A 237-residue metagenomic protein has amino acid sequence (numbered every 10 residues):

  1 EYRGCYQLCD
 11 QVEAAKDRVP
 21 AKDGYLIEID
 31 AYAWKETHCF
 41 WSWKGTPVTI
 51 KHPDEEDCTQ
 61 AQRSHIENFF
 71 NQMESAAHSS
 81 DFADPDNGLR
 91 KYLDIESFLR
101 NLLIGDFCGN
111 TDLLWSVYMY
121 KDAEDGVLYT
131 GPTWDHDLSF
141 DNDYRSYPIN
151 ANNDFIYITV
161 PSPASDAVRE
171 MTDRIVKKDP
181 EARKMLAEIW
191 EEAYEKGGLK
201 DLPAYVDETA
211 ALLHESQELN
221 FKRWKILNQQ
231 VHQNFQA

Functional and structural regions predicted by a protein language model:
E1-I50: Conserved ATP-binding subdomain of kinase catalytic cores across diverse folds
Y2, K51, E55-L114, M119-A237: Middle-to-C-terminal accessory/interaction subdomains
